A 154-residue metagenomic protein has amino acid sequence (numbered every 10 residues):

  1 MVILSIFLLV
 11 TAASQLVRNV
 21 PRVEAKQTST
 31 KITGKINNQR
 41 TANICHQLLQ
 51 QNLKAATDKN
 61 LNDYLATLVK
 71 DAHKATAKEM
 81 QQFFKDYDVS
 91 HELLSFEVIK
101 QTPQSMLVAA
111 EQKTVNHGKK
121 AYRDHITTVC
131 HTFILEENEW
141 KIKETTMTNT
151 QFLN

Functional and structural regions predicted by a protein language model:
M1-V20: Sec-dependent N-terminal signal peptides of Gram-positive bacterial secreted proteins and lipoproteins
I6, G34, N38, A42 (+2 more regions): Intrinsic-disorder-associated interaction segments
S14-D58: Short, low-complexity N-terminal intrinsically disordered segments enriched in polar/charged residues
K26-T30, A56-N62, E92-V98, H117 (+1 more regions): Short acidic/polar alpha-helix capping motifs at helix-coil junctions
Q39-Q47, A55-N62, K70-K74, R123-T127: Soluble non-cytosolic domains of exported or imported proteins
Q47, L61-L107: Short solvent-exposed beta->alpha transition segments
P103-N154: Exposed beta-sheet edge and beta->alpha loop/turn motif
